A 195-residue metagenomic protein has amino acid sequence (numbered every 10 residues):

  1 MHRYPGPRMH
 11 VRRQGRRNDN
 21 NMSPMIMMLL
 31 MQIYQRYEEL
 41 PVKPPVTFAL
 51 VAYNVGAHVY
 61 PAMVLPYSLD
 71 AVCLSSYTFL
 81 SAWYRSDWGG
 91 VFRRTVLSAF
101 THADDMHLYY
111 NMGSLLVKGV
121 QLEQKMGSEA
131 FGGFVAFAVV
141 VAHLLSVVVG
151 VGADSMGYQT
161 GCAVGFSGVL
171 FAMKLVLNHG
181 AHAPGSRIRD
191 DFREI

Functional and structural regions predicted by a protein language model:
H2-I195: A detector for small-residue-rich transmembrane helices and their helix-helix packing motifs
